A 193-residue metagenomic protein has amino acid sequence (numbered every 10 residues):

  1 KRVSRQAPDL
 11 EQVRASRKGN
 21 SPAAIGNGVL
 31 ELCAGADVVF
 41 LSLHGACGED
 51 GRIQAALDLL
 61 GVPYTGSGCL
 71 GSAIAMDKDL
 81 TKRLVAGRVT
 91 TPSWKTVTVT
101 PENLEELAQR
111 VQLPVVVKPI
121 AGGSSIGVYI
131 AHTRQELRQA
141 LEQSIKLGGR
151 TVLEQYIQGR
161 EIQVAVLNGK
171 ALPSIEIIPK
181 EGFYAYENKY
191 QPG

Functional and structural regions predicted by a protein language model:
K1, P92, K189-G193: Short, intrinsically disordered, charge-balanced linker/junction segments flanking boundaries in proteins
K1-L70, I74-L80, L84, T98-E106: ATP-binding N-terminal substructure of ATP-dependent carboxylate-amine bond-forming enzymes
T65, P92, V116, V152-E154 (+1 more regions): Structural detector of well-ordered beta-strand residues that form the stable sheet scaffold of enzyme domains
L70-A75, G123, E181-G182: Short gly/pro/ser/thr-enriched loop/turn and capping motifs at secondary-structure boundaries
L84-T90, Q143: Basic phosphate/pyrophosphate-binding loop/patch that engages nucleotide-derived ligands
V85, A108-I126, G149-Q158, I162: ATP-grasp fold ATP-binding core
P92-T96, V115-E142, E161: Glycine-rich phosphate-binding loop of ATP-grasp-fold ATP-dependent ligases
H132-G193: Phosphate-binding site of ATP-dependent enzymes
